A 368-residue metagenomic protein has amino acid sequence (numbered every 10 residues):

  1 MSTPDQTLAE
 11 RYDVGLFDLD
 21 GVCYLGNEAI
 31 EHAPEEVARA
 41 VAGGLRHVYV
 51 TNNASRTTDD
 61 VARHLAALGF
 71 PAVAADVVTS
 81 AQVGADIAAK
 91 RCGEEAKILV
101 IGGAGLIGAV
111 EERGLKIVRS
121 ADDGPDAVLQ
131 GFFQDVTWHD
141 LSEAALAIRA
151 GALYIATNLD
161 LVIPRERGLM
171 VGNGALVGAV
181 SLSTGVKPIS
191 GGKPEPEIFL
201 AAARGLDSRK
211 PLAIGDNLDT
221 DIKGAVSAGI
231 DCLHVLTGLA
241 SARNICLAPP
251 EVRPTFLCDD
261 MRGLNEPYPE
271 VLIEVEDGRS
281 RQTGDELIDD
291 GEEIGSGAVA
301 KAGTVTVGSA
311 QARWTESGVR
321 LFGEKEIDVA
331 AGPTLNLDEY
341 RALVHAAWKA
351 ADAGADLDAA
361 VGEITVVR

Functional and structural regions predicted by a protein language model:
S2-F17, L25-N27, R39-A42, A62-A75 (+2 more regions): Asp-based, Mg2+/Mn2+-dependent phosphohydrolase catalytic module
G21: Receiver (REC) domain active-site loop signature in two-component systems and cognate sites in sensor histidine kinases
R46: Conserved phosphate-binding loops in N-terminal lobes of ATP-dependent enzymes of the actin/Hsp70/sugar-kinase
V50: Glycine-rich loop-to-alpha-helix module at the N-terminal edge of alpha/beta enzyme cores
N53: Conserved phosphate/oxyanion-binding catalytic-loop motifs
S80-Q82: Polytopic endomembrane small-metabolite transporters, centered on the Drug/Metabolite Transporter
